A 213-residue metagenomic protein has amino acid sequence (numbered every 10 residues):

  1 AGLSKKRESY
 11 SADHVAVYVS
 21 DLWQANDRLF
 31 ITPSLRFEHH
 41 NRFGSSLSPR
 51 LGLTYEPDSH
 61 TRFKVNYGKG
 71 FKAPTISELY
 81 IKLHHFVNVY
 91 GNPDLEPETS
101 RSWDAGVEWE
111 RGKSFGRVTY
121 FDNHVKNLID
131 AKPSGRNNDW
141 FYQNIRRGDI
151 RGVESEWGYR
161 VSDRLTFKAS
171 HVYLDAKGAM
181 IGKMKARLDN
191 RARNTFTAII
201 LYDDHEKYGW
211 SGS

Functional and structural regions predicted by a protein language model:
A1, P33-F37, V65-K69, E78 (+4 more regions): Transmembrane beta-barrel strands of outer-membrane/channel proteins
A1-K5, F43-S48, S77-K82, Y90 (+3 more regions): Outer-membrane beta-barrel translocator domains and adjoining extracellular loop/strand segments of Gram-negative
E8-H40, S46-R50, L165-S170: Surface-exposed extracellular loop regions of Gram-negative outer-membrane beta-barrel proteins
Y10-A12, E56, H60-R62, K69-V125 (+2 more regions): Outer-membrane beta-barrel signature, preferentially recognizing the C-terminal barrel domain of Gram-negative
Q24, F30, G52, E56 (+6 more regions): Membrane-spanning beta-strand positions in outer-membrane beta-barrel proteins
Q24-D27, I31, F121-H124, Q143-S213: Gram-negative outer-membrane beta-barrel transporters
H39-N41, Y55, K177: Short, solvent-exposed loop/turn segments at secondary-structure junctions
F43-S45, T61, T75, F115-R117 (+4 more regions): Short acidic, gly/pro-rich beta-turn/loop elements at beta-sheet edges and active-site/ligand-binding grooves
